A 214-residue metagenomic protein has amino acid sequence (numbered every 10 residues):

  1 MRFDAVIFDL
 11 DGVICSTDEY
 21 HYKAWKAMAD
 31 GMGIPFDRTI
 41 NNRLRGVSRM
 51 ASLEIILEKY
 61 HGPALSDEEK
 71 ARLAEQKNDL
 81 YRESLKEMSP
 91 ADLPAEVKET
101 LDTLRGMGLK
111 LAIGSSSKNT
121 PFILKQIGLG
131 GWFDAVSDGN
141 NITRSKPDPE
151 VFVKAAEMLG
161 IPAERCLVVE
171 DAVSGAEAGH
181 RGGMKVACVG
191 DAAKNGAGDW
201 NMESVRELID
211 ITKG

Functional and structural regions predicted by a protein language model:
M1-D4, K98, D102-R105, S117-G214: Asp-based, Mg2+/Mn2+-dependent phosphohydrolase catalytic module
M1-N42: Active-site neighborhood of HAD-like aspartate-dependent phosphohydrolases
R2, E83-I113: Short, acidic loop-to-helix structural element flanking the phosphoryl-transfer center in phosphate-processing enzymes
I14, L93, I113, R144 (+1 more regions): Conserved SAM-binding loop
D18-K23, M50, P121, P149: Short, surface-exposed alpha-helical segments at coil->helix boundaries
G31-I34, H61-L65, G128-W132, G160-I161: Short helix-capping segments at alpha-helix termini
G46-S84, T103: A metal-dependent, Asp-based hydrolase signature
